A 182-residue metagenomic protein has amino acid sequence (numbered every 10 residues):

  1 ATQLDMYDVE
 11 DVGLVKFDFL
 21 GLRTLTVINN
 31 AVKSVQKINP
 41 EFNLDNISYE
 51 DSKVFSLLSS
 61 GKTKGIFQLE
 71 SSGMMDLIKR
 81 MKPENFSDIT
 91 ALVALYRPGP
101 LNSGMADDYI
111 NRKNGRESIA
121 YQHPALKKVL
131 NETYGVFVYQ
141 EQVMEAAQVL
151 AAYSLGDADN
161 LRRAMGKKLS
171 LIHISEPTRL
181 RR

Functional and structural regions predicted by a protein language model:
A1-L171, S175: Mg2+-dependent phosphoryl-transfer active-site scaffold
I174-R182: A short, hydrophobic C-terminal helix/tail in secreted or cell-surface proteins
